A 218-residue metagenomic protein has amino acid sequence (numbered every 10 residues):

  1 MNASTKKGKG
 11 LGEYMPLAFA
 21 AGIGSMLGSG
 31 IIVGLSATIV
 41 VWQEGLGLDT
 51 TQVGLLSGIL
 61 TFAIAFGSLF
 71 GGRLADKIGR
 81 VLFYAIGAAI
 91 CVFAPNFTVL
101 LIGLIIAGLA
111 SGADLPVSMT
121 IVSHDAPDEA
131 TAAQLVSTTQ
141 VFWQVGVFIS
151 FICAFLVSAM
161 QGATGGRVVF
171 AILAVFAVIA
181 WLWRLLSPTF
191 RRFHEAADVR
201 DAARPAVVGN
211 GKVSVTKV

Functional and structural regions predicted by a protein language model:
M1-V218: Transmembrane-helix signature of 12-pass secondary carriers
